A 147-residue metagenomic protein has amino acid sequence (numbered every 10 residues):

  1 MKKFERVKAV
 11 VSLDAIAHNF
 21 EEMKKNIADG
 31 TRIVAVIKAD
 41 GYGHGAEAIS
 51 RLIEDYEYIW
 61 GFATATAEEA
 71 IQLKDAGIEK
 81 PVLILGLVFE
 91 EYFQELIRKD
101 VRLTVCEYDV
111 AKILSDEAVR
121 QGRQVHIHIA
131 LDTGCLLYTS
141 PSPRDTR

Functional and structural regions predicted by a protein language model:
M1-R102, D116, Q124-V125: A charged N-terminal "starter" segment
C106-V110, S140: Glycine-rich anion/phosphate-binding loops
I113: Active-site-adjacent beta->alpha loops and helix N-cap segments on the catalytic face of soluble alpha/beta enzymes
H128-D132: Short beta-strand segments
C135: Active-site loop-to-helix "anion-binding N-cap" substructures in soluble metabolic enzymes
Y138-R147: Single conserved hydrophobic/aromatic residue that forms the stacking wall/gate of nucleotide- or nucleobase-binding
